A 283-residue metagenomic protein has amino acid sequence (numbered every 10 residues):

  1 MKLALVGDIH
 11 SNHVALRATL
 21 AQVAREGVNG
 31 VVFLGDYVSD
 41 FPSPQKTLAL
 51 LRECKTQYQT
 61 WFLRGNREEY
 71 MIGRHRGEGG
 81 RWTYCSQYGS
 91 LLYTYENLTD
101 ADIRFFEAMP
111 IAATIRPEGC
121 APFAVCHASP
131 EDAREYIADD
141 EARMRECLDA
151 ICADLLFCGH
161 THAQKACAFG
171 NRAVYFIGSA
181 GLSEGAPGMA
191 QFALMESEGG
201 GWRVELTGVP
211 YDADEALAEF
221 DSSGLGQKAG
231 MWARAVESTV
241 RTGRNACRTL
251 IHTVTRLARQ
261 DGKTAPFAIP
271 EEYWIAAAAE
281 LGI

Functional and structural regions predicted by a protein language model:
M1-A4, T114-A124, F169-A173, G201-R203: Beta-strand-turn-beta hairpins that frame and shape the catalytic cleft of phosphate-ester-processing enzymes
K2-V6, S11-E96, D100-I103: Core catalytic region of metal-dependent phosphoesterases/phosphodiesterases, especially metallo-beta-lactamase-like
V6-G7, V31-D36, W61-N66, C126 (+2 more regions): Active-site neighborhood of phospho(di)ester-bond hydrolases with catalytic His/Asp-centered motifs
H10-A15, S39-P42, R67-I72, E131-A133 (+2 more regions): Active-site environment of divalent metal-dependent phosphoester hydrolases
V23-V28, T56-Q57, P117-G119, A150-C152 (+2 more regions): Glycine-rich phosphate-binding loop signature in dinucleotide/nucleotide-binding domains
G79-C85, G119-I151: Active-site-proximal segments of metal-dependent phosphoesterases and phosphodiesterases across multiple
A112-I115, Q164-A168, Q191-M195: Short beta-strand scaffold segments in enzyme catalytic cores
G170-I177, G181-I283: Acidic, His/Gly-rich catalytic cores of divalent-metal-dependent hydrolytic chemistry
